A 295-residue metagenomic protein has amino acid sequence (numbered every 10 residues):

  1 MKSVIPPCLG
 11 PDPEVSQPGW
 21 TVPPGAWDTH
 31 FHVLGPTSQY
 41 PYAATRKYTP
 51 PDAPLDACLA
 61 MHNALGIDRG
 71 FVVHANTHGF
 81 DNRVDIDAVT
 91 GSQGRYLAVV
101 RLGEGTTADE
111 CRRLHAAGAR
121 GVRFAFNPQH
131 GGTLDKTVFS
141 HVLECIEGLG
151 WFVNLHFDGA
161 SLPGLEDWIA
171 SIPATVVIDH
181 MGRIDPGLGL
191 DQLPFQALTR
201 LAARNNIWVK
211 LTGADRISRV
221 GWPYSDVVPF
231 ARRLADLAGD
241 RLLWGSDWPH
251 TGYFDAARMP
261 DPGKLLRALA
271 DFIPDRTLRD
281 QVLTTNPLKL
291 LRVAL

Functional and structural regions predicted by a protein language model:
M1-G25, P51-R69, A238-R241, D255-L295: Mid-to-C-terminal alpha-helical segments outside catalytic/metal-binding sites
K2-P11, T77-A160, D167, W208-S218: Active-site gating/metal-coordination segments in enzymes
S3-I5, D135-W244: Catalytic pocket-lining loop regions of alpha/beta-barrel enzymes, especially the amidohydrolase/enolase/GH5 lineages
W27-F31, G70-V73, Y96-V100, V122-F124 (+4 more regions): Hydrophobic faces of well-ordered beta-strands that scaffold small-molecule active sites in alpha/beta enzyme cores
H30, H62, D85, L114 (+8 more regions): Conserved, mostly hydrophobic/aromatic
P36-P51, Y253: Acidic/histidine-rich helix-loop elements that form or flank divalent-metal/phosphate-binding sites at the catalytic
S38-Q39, L165-E166, L188-F195, R219-V228 (+2 more regions): Histidine/acidic-residue-rich catalytic or RNA/ligand-binding cores of hydrolases and nuclease-related proteins
A44-S92, R112: Alpha-helical scaffold segments that flank or form the walls of functional sites
